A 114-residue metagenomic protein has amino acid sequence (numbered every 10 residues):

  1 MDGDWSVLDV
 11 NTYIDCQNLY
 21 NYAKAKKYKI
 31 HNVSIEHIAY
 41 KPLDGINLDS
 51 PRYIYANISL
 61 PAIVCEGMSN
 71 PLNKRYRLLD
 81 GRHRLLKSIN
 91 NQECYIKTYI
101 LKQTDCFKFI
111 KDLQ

Functional and structural regions predicted by a protein language model:
M1-Q17: N-terminal extension/subdomain marker
W5, C16, R75-Y76, R82 (+1 more regions): Generic N-terminal initiation segments characterized by hydrophobic and/or small/turn-forming residues
T12, R82, K102: A broadly conserved detector of short glycine/acidic/proline-rich loop/turn motifs that flank catalytic sites and bind
Q17-L79, I89-N90: Short alpha-helix boundary/capping and kink motifs at helix termini
E66, I100-K102: Short, structured patches in soluble enzyme cores that scaffold and shape functional sites
L78, K97-I100: A structural signal for short, well-ordered beta-strand segments and their strand-loop junctions that often border
R82-K97: Short active-site loop/helix that positions an aromatic residue
Q103-Q114: Amphipathic, charge-rich alpha-helical segments that serve as recognition/docking helices
